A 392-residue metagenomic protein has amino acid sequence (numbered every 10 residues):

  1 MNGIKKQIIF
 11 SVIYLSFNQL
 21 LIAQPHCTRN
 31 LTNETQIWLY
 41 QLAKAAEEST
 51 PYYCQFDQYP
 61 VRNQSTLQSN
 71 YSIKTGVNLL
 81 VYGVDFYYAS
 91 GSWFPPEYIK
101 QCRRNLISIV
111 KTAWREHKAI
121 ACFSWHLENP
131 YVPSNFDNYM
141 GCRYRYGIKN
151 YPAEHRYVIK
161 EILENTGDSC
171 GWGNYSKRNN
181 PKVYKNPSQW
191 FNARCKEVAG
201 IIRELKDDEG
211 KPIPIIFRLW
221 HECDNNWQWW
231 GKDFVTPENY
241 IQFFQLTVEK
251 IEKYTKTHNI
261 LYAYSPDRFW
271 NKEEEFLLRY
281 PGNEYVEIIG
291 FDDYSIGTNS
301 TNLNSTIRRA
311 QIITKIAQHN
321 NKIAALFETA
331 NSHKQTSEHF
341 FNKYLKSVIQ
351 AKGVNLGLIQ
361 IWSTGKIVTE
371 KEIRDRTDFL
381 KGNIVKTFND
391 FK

Functional and structural regions predicted by a protein language model:
F10-Q19: Bacterial N-terminal signal peptides
Q24-Y87, S92-K100: N-terminal module-boundary/linker segments of secreted carbohydrate-active enzymes
Y52-Q55, L79-F86, I120-W125, I215-L219 (+4 more regions): Structural recognition of the beta-strand scaffold that forms the well-ordered cores of secreted hydrolase catalytic
C54-F56, K322-K392: Substrate-binding cleft of secreted/luminal carbohydrate-active enzymes
N63-Y71, R104-S108, G200, P266-P281 (+2 more regions): Alpha-helical scaffolding within the catalytic cores of extracellular/periplasmic polymer-degrading hydrolases
G91-K253, T257: Substrate-binding cleft of extracellular glycoside hydrolase catalytic domains
R218-W220, F244-E274, K322-K334, I361: Aromatic-lined carbohydrate-recognition surfaces of secreted/lumenal glycan-active proteins
E273-E275, R279-Q335, D375-D390: Glycoside hydrolase catalytic-domain groove-lining segments
